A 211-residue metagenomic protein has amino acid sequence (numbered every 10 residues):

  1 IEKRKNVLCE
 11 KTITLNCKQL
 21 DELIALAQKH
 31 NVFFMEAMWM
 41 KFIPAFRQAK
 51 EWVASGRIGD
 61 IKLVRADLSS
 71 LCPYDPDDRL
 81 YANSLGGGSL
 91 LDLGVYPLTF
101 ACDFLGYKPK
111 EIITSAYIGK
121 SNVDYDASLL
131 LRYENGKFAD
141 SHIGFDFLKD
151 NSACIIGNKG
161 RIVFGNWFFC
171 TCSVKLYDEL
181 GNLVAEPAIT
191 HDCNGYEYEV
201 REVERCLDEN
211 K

Functional and structural regions predicted by a protein language model:
I1-E2, I58, D208-K211: Short, intrinsically disordered, charge-balanced linker/junction segments flanking boundaries in proteins
I1-K41, G56: Beta-strand-loop-alpha-helix segment that lines the small-molecule cofactor/substrate pocket of alpha/beta enzymes
R4, D77-S84, L180-A185: Short glycine/proline- and charge-enriched loop/turn segments that cap or connect secondary-structure elements
E10, L85-L91, E186-T190: A short acidic, glycine-rich active-site loop that binds or catalyzes chemistry on phosphate/adenosine moieties
A25-F33, R47-K62, Y133, G157: Basic phosphate/pyrophosphate-binding loop/patch that engages nucleotide-derived ligands
M40-I112: Predominantly a Rossmann-like dinucleotide-binding segment in NAD(P)-dependent oxidoreductases
T99-T171, R201-N210: Contiguous beta-strand/loop segments that form the cofactor/metal-binding neighborhood of enzyme cores
C170, N182-K211: C-terminal helical cap and adjacent loop that interface with cofactors, partners, or active-site loops
